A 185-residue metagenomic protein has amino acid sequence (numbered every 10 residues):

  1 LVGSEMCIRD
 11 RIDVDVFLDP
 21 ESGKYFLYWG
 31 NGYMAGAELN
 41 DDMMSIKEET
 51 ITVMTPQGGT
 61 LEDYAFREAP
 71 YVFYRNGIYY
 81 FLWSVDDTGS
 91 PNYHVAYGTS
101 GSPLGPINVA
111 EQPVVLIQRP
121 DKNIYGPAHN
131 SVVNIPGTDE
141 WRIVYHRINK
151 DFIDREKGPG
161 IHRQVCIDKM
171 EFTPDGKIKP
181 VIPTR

Functional and structural regions predicted by a protein language model:
L1-I8: Short, small-residue-biased leader/transition segments that mark boundaries at the very start of proteins
D13-E38, P70-D87, V133, E140-N149: Hydrophobic core segments of beta-strands in well-ordered, beta-rich domains
L27, T50-T55, I153-R185: Beta-propeller fold recognition
Y33-N40, S90-G98, F152-G158, H162-I167: Structural motif
A37-K47, G98-N108, E171-I178: Short loop/turn segments immediately following beta-strands, especially the blade-tip and inter-blade linker loops
D41-F66: Short, conserved active-site entrance elements at the starts or edges of catalytic domains
A65-Q118, Y125-N130: Loop/turn-rich, solvent-exposed surfaces of beta-rich toroidal or solenoidal domains
K122-D154, G158: Repeat-solenoid scaffold signature
